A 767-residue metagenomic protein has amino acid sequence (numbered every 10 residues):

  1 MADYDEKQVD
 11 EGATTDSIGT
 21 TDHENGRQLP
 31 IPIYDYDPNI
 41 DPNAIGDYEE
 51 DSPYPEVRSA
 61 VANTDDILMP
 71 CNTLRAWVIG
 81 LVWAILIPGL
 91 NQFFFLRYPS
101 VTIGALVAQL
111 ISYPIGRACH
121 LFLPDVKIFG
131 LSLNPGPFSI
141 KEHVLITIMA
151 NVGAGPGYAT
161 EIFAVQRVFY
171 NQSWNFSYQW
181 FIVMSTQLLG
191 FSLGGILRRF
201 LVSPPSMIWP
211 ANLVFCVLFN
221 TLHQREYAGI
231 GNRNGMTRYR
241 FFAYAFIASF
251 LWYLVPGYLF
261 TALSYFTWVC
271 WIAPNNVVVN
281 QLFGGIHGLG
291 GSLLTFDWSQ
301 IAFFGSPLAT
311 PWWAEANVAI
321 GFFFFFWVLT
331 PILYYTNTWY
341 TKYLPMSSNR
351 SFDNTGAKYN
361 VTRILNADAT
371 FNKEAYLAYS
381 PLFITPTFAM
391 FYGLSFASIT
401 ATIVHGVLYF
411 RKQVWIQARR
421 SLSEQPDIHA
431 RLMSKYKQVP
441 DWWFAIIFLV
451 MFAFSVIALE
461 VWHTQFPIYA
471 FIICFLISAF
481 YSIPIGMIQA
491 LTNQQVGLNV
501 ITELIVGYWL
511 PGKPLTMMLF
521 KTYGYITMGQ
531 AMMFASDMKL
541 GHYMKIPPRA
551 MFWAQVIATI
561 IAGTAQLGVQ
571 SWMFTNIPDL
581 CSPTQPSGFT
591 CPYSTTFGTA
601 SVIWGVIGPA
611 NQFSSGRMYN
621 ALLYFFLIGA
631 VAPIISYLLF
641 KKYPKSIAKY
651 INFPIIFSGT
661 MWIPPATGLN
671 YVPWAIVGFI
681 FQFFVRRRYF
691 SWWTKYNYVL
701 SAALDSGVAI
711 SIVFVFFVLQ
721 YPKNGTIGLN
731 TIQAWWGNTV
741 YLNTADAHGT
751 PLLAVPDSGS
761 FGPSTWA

Functional and structural regions predicted by a protein language model:
M1-A767: Alpha-helical multipass membrane-protein architecture
